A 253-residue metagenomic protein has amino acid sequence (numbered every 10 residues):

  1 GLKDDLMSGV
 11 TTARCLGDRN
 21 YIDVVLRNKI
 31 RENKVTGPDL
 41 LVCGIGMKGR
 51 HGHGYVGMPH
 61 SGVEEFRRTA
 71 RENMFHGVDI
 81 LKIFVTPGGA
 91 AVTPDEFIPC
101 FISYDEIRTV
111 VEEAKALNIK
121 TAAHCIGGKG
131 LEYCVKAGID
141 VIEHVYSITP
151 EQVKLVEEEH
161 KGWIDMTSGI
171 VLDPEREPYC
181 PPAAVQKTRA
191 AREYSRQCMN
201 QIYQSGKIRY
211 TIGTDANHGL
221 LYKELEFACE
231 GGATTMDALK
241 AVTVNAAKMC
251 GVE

Functional and structural regions predicted by a protein language model:
L2-I119, Q152, E159-D173, E177: Divalent-metal coordination cores built from histidine and acidic residues
L6-M7, M74, V135, E157 (+2 more regions): Non-catalytic positions within long, well-ordered alpha-helices that form the structural scaffold/packing of enzyme
G9, L40, G77, L81 (+8 more regions): Divalent metal-coordination and catalytic microenvironments
E72-D79, E132-Q152, E230-A238: Structural recognition of alpha->loop->beta junctions
A91, E177-Q186, E226-C229: Short glycine/proline- and charge-enriched loop/turn segments that cap or connect secondary-structure elements
A116, A191-E253: His/Asp/Glu-enriched, well-ordered alpha-helical/loop segment that forms or immediately abuts the divalent-metal
V135-V141, E158-I164, P182-A183, G206-I208 (+1 more regions): Glycine-enriched alpha-helix->loop->beta-strand junction motifs that scaffold or abut catalytic
